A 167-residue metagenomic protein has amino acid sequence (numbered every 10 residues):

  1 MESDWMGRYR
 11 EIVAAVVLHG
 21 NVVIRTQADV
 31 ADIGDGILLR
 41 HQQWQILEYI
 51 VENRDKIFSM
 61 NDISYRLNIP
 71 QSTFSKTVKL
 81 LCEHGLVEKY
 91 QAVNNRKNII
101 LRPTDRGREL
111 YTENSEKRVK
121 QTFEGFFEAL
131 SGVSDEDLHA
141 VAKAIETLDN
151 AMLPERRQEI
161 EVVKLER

Functional and structural regions predicted by a protein language model:
M1-I37, H41: N-terminal leader segment of winged-helix/HTH proteins
M1-W5, E136-R167: C-terminal regulatory/oligomerization modules of transcriptional regulators
R8, Q42-I46, D137: N-terminal positioning helix adjacent to the helix-turn-helix/winged-helix DNA-binding module
L18, Q45-Y49, E109: Pre-recognition alpha-helix immediately N-terminal to the DNA-recognition helix within helix-turn-helix or winged-helix
A28-P70: N-terminal helix-turn-helix DNA-binding core of bacterial DNA-binding proteins
M60, V78-K79: Short, hydrophobic-biased segments on the C-terminal half of alpha helices that form "recognition helices"
K79-H139: Charged, amphipathic alpha-helical coiled-coil/dimerization segments
